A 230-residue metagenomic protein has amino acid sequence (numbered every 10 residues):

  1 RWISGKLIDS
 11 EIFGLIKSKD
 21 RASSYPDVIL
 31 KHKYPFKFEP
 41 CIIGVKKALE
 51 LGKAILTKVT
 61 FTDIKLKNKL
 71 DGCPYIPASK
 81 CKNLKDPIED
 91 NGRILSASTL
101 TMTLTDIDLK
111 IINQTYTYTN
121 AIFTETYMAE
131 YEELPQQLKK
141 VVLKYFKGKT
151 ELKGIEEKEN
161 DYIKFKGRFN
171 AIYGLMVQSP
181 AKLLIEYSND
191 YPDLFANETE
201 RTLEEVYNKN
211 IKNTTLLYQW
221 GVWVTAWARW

Functional and structural regions predicted by a protein language model:
R1-W230: Conserved acidic
